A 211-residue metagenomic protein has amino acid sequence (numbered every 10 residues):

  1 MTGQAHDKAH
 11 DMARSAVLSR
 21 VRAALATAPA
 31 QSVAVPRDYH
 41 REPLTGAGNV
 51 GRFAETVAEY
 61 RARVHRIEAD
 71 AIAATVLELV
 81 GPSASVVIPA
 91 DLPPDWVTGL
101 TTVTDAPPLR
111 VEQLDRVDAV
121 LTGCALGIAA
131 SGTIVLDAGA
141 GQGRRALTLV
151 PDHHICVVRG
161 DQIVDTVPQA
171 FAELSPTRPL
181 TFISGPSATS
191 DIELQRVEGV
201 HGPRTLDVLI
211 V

Functional and structural regions predicted by a protein language model:
T2-V211: The feature marks the mature, well-folded catalytic cores of soluble enzymes
